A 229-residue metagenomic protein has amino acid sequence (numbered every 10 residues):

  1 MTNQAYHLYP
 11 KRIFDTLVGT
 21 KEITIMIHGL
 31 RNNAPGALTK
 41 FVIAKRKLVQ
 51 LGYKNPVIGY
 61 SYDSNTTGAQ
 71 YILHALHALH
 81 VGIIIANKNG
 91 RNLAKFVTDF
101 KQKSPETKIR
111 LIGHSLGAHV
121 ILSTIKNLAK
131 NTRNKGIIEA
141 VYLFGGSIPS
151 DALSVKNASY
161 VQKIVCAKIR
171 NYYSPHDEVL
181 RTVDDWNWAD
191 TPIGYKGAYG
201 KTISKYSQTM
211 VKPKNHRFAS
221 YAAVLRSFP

Functional and structural regions predicted by a protein language model:
M1-G19, I27-T107, N127-P229: Lipolytic serine-hydrolase domain surface
L93, I112-G117, I121: Gly/Ala-rich beta-loop-alpha elbow adjacent to hydrolase catalytic centers
A118-K130: Short glycine-enriched nucleophile-adjacent loop and the immediately C-terminal alpha-helix near the catalytic center
